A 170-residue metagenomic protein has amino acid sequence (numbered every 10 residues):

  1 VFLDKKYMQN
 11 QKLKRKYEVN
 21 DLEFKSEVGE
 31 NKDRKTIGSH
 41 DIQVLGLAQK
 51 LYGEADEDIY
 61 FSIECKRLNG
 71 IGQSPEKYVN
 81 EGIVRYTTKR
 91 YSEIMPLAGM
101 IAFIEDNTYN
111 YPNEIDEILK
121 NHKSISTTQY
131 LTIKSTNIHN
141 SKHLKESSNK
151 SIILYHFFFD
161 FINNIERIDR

Functional and structural regions predicted by a protein language model:
V1, R34-H40, P75-V79: Phosphate/oxyanion-binding active-site loops and adjacent basic polyanion-contact surfaces
F2-K14, E30, G72, E76 (+1 more regions): C-terminal tail/extension regions appended to the core domain(s) of diverse proteins
K16-E57: Active-site metal-binding core of divalent-cation-utilizing nuclease and nuclease-like domains
H40-L47, Y78-K89: A Trp-anchored, charged/polar loop motif used as the substrate-binding/catalytic surface of acyl/ester-handling
I42, F61-R67, Y86: Conserved catalytic cores of phosphodiester-cleaving nucleases, focusing on short active-site segments
G46, R67-N69, I104: Residue-level signal for short segments within beta-strands and strand-turn junctions of well-structured beta-sheet
Y52-E54, G70-G82: Active-site-adjacent loop/helix micro-motif of nuclease/hydrolase catalytic cores
Y60-F61, G99: Structural motif
